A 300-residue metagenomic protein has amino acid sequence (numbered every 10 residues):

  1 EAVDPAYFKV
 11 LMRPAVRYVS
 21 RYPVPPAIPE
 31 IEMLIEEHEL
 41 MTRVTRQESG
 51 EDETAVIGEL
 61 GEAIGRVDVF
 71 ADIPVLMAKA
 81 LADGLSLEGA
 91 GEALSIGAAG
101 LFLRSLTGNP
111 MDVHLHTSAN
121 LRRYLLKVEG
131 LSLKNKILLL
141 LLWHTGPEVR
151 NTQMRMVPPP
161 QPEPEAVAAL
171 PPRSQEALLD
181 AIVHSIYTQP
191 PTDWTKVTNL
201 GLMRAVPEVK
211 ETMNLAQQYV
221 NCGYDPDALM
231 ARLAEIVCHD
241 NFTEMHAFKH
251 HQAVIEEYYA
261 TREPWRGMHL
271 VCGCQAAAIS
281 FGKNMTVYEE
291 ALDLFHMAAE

Functional and structural regions predicted by a protein language model:
E1-E300: Mature, well-folded catalytic/scaffold domains that follow N-terminal targeting or propeptide regions
